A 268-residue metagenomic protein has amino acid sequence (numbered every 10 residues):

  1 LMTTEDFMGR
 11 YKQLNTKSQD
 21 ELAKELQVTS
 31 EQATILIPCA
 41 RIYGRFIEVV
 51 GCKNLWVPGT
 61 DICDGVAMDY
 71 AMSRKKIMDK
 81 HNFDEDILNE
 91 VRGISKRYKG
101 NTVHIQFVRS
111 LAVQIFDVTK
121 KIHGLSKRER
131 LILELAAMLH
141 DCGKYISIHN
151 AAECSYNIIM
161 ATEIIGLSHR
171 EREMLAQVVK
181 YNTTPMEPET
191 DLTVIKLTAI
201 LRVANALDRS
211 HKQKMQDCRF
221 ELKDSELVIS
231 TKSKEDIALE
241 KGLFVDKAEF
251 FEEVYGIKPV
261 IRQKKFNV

Functional and structural regions predicted by a protein language model:
L1-R202, A206-H211, L222-I229, E235-A238: Helical "lid/coupling" subdomains associated with nucleotide-phosphate turnover
L55, K258-I261: Generic structural signal for residues in well-ordered beta-strands
S210, K214-P259: Low-complexity, glycine/alanine/valine/leucine- and proline-rich hydrophobic stretches
R262-V268: Short proline/glycine- and acidic-rich turn/helix-capping motifs at secondary-structure junctions
